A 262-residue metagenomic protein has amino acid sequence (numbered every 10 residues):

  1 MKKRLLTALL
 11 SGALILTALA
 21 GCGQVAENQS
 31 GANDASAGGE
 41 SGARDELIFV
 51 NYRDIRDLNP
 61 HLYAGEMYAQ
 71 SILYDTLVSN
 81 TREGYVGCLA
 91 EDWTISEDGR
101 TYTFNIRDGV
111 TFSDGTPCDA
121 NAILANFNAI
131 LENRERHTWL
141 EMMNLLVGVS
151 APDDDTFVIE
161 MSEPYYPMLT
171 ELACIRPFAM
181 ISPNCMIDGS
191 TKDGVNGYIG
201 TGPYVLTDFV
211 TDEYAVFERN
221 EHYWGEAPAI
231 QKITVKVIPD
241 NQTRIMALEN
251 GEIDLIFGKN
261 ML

Functional and structural regions predicted by a protein language model:
M1-L47, D92, A129, G148: Short, low-complexity disordered leader/linker segments with a strong preference for bacterial N-terminal type II
A43-D54, E91, T101-N105, I123-N126 (+5 more regions): Short, well-ordered beta-strand elements
V50-E97, A125-N128, I199: N-terminal lobe/hinge region of extracytoplasmic solute-binding protein
I55-L62, Y85-V86, P167-T170, E213-V216 (+2 more regions): Short, solvent-exposed loop/turn elements at domain surfaces
E83, C174-P228, K232, Q242: Gly/Pro-rich hinge or "lid" segments in bacterial periplasmic/extracellular proteins
E91-R136, V158, A247: Aromatic- and charge-enriched surface segment that lines or borders ligand/interaction sites
E141-C185: Surface-exposed binding/hinge segments that line and control ligand-binding clefts or catalytic entry sites
E221-L262: Ligand-site clamp/hinge motif
